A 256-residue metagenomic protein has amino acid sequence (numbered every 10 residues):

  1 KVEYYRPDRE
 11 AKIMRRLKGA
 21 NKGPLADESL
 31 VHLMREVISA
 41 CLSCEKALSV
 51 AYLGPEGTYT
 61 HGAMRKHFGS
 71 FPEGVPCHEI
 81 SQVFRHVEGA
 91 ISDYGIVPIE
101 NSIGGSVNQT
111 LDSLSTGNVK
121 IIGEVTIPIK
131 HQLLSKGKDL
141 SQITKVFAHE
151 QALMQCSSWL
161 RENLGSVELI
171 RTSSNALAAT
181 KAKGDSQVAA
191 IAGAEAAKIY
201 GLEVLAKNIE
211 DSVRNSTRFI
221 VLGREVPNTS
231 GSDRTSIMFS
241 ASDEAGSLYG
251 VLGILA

Functional and structural regions predicted by a protein language model:
K1-A256: Domain-level signature for soluble enzymes in the chorismate/prephenate branch of the shikimate pathway
